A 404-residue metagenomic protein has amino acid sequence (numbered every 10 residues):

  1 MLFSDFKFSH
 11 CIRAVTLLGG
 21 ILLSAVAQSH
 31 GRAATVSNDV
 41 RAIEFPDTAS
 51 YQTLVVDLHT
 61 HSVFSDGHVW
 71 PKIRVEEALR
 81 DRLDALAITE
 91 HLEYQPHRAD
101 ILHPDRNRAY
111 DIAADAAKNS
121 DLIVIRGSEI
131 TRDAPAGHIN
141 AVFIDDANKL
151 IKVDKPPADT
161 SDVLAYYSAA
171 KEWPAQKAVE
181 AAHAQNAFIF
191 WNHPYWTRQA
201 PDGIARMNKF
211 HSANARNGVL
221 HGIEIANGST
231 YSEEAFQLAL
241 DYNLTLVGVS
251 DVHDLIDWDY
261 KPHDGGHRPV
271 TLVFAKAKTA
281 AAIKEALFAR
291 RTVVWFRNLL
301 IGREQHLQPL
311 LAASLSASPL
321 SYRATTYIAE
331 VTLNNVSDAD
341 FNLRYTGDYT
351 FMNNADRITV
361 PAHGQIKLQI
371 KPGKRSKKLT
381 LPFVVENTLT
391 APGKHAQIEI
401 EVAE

Functional and structural regions predicted by a protein language model:
L2-D5, H30-V56, P71-V75, G137-I144 (+1 more regions): Charged catalytic cores and adjacent phosphate/nucleic-acid-binding surfaces used for phosphate/nucleic-acid chemistry
L2-T16: Bacterial N-terminal signal peptides that target proteins for export
S9, S29, L58-T60: Intrinsically disordered, low-complexity cationic segments
R13-A25: Bacterial N-terminal signal peptides
D39-F188, N192, G218, I225 (+2 more regions): A metal-dependent hydrolase metal-coordination microenvironment
E93-Q95, R198, H253-I256: Short gly/pro/ser/thr-enriched loop/turn and capping motifs at secondary-structure boundaries
E129-T131, Y195-T197, V252-H253: Short glycine-enriched loops at secondary-structure junctions
Q176, A184-S212: Noncatalytic carbohydrate-binding groove/subsite architecture in carbohydrate-active enzymes
